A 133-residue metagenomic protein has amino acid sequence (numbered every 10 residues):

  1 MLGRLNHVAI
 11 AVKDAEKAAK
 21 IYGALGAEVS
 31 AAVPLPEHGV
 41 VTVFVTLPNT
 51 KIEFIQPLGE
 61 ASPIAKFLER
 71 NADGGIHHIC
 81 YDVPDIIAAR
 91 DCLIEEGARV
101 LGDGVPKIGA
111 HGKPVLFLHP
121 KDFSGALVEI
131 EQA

Functional and structural regions predicted by a protein language model:
L2, I21, E28, A32 (+2 more regions): Interaction-mediating elements
R4-K13, V43-T46, K66-C92, L116: Vicinal oxygen chelate
L5-N6, L25, V29-G39, E60-N71 (+3 more regions): A cross-kingdom feature marking solvent-exposed beta-strand/loop segments within repeated, beta-rich binding/scaffold
K17-A18, E28-S30, I52, S62-P63 (+1 more regions): Short loop/beta submotifs within extracellular cysteine-rich repeat domains
A18-G23, L93: Conserved active-site tyrosine of GNAT-family acetyltransferases
P34, V43-E53, R90-A133: Vicinal oxygen chelate
